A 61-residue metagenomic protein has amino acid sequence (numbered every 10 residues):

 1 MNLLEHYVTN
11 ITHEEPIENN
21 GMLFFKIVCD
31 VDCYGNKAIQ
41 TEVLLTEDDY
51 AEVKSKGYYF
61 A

Functional and structural regions predicted by a protein language model:
L4-E52, F60-A61: Acidic, low-complexity, intrinsically disordered interaction modules
